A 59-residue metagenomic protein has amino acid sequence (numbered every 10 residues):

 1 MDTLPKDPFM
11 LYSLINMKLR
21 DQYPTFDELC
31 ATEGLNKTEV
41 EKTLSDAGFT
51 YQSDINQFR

Functional and structural regions predicted by a protein language model:
M1-T25: N-terminal acidic leader/helix
L29-C30: Short alpha-helical "recognition helix" segments of helix-turn-helix
N36-G48: Short acidic, Pro/Gly- and aromatic-enriched capping/linker segments at domain boundaries
